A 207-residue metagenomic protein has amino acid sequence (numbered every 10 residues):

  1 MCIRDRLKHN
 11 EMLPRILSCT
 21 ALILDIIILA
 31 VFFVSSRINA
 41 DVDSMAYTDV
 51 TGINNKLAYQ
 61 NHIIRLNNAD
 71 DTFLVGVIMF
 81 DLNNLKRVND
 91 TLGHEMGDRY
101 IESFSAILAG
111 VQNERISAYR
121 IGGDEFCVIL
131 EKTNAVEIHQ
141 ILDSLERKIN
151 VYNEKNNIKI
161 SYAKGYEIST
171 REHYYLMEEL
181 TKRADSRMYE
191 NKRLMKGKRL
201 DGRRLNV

Functional and structural regions predicted by a protein language model:
M1-I3: Short, small-residue-biased leader/transition segments that mark boundaries at the very start of proteins
H9-D49, L57-N67: Signal-transducing coiled-coil linker helices
D43-A46, N54-G76, N83-A109, Y119-G123 (+4 more regions): Conserved long alpha-helical elements within nucleotide-processing catalytic cores of c-di-GMP signaling and class III
F80, E167: Cofactor-binding loops of NAD(P)H-dependent oxidoreductases, dominated by short-chain dehydrogenase/reductases
E114-A118: A short linear hydrophobic-aromatic micro-motif
V128-T133, I168-T170: Short beta-strand-to-loop capping motifs
H139-E146, N150-E154, I168-L200, L205: Catalytic-core segments of nucleotide cyclases and related cyclic-nucleotide turnover enzymes
I158-A163: PAS and PAS-like sensory/regulatory domains
